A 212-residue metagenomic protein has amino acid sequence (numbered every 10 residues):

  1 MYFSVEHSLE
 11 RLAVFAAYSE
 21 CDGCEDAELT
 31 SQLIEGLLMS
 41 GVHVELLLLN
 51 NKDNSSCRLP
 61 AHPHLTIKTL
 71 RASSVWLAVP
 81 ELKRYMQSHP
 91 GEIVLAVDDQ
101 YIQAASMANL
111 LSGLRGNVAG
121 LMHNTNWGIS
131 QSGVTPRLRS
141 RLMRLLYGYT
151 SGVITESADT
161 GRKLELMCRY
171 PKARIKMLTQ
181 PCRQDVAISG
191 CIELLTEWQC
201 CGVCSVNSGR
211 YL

Functional and structural regions predicted by a protein language model:
Y2-F3, A16-S74, T160, C168: N-terminal strand-loop element at the rim of the active site of nucleotide-sugar-dependent glycosyltransferases
A13, L110-W127, M143: Active-site proximal beta-strand in glycosyltransferases
A13-F15, S189-L212: Conserved donor-binding/catalytic core segment of Leloir-type glycosyltransferases
D26-L29, L49, A96-D98, Y149 (+2 more regions): Replace "coordinates the UDP/GDP/TDP-sugar" with "coordinates nucleotide-activated sugar donors
W76-P80, N117, W127-Y149: Nucleotide-sugar donor phosphate/pyrophosphate-binding loop at the beta->alpha transition of glycosyltransferases
A96-A104, M122: Short His-centered aromatic/hydrophobic patch
N126, D159-T160, L178-L195: Short beta-strand->alpha-helix junction loop in the catalytic core of nucleotide-activated group-transfer enzymes
G148-I175, Q184: A short, active-site helix/loop in glycosyltransferases that binds the activated sugar's phosphate group
